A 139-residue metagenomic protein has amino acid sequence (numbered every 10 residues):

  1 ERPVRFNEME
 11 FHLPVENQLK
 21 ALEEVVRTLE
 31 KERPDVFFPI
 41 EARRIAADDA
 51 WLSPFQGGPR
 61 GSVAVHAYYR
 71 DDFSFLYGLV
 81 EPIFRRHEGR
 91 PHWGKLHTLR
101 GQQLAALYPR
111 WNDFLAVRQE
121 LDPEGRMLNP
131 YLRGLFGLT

Functional and structural regions predicted by a protein language model:
E1-A106: Substrate-recognition/cap regions that form aromatic- and gly/pro-loop-enriched pockets for small-molecule ligands
H87-T139: Activity-critical C-terminal alpha-helical subdomain
